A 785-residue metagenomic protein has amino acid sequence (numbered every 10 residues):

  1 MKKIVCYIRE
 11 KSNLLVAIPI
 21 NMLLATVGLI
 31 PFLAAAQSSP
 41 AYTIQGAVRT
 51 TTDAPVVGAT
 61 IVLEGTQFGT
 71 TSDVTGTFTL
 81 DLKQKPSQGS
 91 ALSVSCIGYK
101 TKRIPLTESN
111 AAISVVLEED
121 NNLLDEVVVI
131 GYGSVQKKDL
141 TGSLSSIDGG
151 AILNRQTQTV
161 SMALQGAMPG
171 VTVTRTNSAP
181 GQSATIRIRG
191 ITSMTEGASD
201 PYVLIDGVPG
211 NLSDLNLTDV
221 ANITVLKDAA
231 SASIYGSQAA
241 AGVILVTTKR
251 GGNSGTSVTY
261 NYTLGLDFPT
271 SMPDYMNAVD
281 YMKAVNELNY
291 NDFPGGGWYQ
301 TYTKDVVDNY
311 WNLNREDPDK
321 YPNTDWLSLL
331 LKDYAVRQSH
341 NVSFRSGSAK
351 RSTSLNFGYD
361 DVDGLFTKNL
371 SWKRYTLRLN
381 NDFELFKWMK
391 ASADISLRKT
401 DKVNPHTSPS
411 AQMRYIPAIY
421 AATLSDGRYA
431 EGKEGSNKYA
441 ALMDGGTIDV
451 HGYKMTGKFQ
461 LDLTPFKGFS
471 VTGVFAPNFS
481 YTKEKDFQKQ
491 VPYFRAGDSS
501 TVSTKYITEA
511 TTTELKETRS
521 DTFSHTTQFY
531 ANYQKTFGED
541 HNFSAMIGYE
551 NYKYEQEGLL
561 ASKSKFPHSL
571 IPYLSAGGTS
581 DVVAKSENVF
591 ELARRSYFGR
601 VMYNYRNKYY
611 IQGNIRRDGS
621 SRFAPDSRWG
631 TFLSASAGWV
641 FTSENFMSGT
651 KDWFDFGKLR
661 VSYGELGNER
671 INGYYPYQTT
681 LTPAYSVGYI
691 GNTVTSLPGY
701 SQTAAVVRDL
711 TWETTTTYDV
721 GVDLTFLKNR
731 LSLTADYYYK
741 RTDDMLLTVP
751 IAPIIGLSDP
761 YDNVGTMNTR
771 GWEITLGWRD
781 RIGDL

Functional and structural regions predicted by a protein language model:
M1-R378, K390-S392, T456-G457: Short, small/polar-rich motifs associated with maturation and membrane association, primarily at protein termini
I152, S199-D200, N380-M389, D394-K399 (+2 more regions): Extracellular/periplasmic, surface-exposed regions of secreted and cell-surface proteins
L164, P169, P417-A421, D426 (+2 more regions): Proline-centered flexible-loop/turn and helix-kink motifs
S233-G236, S408-S410, S648-T650: Short proline/glycine-enriched turn/loop segments at secondary-structure junctions
G296, E316-D317, F494-A496, S620: Extracytoplasmic gating/loop element in the C-terminal half of outer-membrane beta-barrel translocons and assembly
T400-R414: Low-complexity intrinsically disordered tracts that form flexible linkers/tails across taxa
A418-G432, P492-T508: A subset of solvent-exposed loop/turn segments in beta-rich extracellular surface proteins, enriched in glycine
